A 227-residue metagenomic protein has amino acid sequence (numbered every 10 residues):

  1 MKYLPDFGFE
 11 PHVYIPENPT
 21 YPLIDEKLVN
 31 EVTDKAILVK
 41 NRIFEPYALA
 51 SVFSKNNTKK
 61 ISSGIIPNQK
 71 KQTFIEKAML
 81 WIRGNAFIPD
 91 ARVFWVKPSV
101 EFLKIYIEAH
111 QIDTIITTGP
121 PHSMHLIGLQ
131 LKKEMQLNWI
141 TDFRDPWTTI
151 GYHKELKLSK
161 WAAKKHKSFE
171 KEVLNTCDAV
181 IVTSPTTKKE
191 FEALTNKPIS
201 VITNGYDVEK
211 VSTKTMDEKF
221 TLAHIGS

Functional and structural regions predicted by a protein language model:
M1-Y47, A179, P185, I199: N-terminal subdomain of nucleotide-sugar transferases
N56-T114, A163-K167: Conserved nucleotide-sugar donor-binding subdomain of glycosyltransferases
G84-E101, I115-M135, T141-T149: An aromatic- and histidine-rich active-site surface loop
Q111-T114, A179, T221: Structural motif
S123-L126, Q130-E134, W147-T148, K160-A179: Membrane-proximal helix-turn-helix segments that form the acceptor-binding/catalytic region of lipid-linked
M135-N138, C177-D178, N196-P198: A short helix->loop->beta-strand "cap" motif at the edges of active sites that frequently abuts
T186, I202-G205: Carbohydrate-associated surface elements
T215-S227: Conserved donor-binding/catalytic core segment of Leloir-type glycosyltransferases
